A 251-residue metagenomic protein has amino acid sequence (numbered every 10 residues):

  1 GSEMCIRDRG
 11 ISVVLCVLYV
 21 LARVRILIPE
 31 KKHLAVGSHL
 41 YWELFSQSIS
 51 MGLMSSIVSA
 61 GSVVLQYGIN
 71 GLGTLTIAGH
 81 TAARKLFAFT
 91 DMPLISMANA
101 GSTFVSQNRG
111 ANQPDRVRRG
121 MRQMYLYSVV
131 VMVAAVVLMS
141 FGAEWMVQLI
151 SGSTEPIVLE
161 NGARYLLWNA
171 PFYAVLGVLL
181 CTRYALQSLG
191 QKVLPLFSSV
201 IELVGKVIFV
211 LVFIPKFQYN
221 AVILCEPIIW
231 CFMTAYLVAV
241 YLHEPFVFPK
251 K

Functional and structural regions predicted by a protein language model:
S2-E3, R7-I49, V105-F172, F213-K251: Short alpha-helical transmembrane segments in multi-pass integral membrane proteins
S2-M4, I77, K192-L196, V222-I223: Alpha-helical transmembrane segments and their helix-entry boundary regions
G10, L15-L18, H33-V64, I69 (+5 more regions): Hydrophobic faces of transmembrane alpha-helices in multi-pass small-molecule transporters and flippases across diverse
V20-L21, S59, G71, S140-F141 (+2 more regions): Conserved catalytic core of Hanks-type protein kinase domains
M51, S55, V63, Y67 (+6 more regions): Transmembrane alpha-helix boundary and packing residues in multipass membrane permease domains and related
S56-F89, Q107, W145-E155, V212 (+1 more regions): Helix-terminus/linker motif at the lipid-water interface of multi-pass membrane proteins
G79-A143, L176-G190, L194-S198: Small-residue-rich hydrophobic transmembrane alpha-helices
K85-L86, V200-F209: Small-residue-enriched core segments of transmembrane alpha-helices in multipass membrane transport and channel
